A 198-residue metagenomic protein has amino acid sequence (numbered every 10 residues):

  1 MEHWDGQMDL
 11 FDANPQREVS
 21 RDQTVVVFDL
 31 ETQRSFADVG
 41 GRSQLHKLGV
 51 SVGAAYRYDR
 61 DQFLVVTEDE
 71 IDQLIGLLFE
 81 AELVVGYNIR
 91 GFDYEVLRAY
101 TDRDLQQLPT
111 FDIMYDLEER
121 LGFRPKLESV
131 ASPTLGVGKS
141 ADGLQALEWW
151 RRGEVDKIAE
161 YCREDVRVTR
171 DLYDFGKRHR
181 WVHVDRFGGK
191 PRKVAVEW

Functional and structural regions predicted by a protein language model:
M1-W198: DEDD superfamily 3′-5′ metal-dependent exonuclease/proofreading module
